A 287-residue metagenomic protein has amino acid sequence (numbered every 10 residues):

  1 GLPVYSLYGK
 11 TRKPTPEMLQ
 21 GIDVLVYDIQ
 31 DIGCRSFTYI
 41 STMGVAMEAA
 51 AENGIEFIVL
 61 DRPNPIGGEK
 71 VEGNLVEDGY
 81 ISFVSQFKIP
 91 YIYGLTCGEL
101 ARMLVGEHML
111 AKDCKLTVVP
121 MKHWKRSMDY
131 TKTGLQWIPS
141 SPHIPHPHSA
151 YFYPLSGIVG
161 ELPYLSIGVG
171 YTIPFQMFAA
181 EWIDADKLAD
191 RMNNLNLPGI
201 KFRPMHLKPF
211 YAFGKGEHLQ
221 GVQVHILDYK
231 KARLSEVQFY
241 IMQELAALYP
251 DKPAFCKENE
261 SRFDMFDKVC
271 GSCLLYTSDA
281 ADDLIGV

Functional and structural regions predicted by a protein language model:
L2-G21, C34: Glycine-rich oxoanion-binding loops at beta->alpha junctions
D31-S41: Glycine/threonine-rich flexible loop motifs
N53-E56: A short helix->loop->beta-strand "cap" motif at the edges of active sites that frequently abuts
V59-Y80: Glycine-rich, charge-decorated loop segments at or immediately adjacent to ligand/cofactor-binding or catalytic sites
I81-F152: Conserved anion/nucleotide-ligand pocket segment
W124-M205: Glycine-rich, aromatic-lined ligand/substrate-binding cores of catalytic and carbohydrate-binding domains
Q176-L274: Helicase-primase coupling helices
Y276-D283: Conserved small/polar residues in nucleotide/adenosyl-binding loops
